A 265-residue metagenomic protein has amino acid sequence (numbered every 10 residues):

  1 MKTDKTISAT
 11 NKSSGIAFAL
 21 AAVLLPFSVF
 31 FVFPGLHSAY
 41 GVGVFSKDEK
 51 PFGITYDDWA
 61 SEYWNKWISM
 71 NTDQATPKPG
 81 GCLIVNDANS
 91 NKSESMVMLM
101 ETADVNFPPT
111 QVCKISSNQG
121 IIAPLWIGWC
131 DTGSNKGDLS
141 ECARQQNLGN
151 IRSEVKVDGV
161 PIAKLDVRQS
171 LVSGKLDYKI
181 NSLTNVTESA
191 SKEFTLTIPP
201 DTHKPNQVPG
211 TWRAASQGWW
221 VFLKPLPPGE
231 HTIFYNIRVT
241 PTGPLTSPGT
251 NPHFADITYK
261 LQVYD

Functional and structural regions predicted by a protein language model:
M1-S13: N-terminal secretory signal peptides that target proteins for export/translocation
S14-F18: Short, hydrophobic alpha-helical membrane anchors of single-pass surface/secreted proteins
A19-G35: Bacterial N-terminal signal peptides
Y40-M96, H253-A255, L261-D265: N-terminal segment immediately downstream of the Sec signal-peptide cleavage site in secreted/extracellular proteins
S95-I198: Extracellular-facing segments of soluble proteins and assemblies that are Gly/Ser/Thr-biased and enriched in aromatics
N118, P228-G229: Beta-strand-connecting loops/turns
A123, H231-Y235: A short tyrosine-centered beta-strand micro-motif
R152-P228, N236-Y264: Extended, well-structured beta-strand/loop surface patches that form recognition or cofactor-anchoring regions within
